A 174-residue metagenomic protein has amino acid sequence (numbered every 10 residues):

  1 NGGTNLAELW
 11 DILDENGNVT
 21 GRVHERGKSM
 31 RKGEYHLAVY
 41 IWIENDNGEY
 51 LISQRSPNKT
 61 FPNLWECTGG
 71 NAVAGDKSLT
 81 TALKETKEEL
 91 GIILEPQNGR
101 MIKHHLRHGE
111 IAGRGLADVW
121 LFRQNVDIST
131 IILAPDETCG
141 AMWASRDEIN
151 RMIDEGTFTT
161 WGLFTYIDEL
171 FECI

Functional and structural regions predicted by a protein language model:
G2-T4, G27, P62-L64, A74 (+1 more regions): Nudix hydrolase/Nudix homology domain
G3-Y40, E44-D46: Acidic, metal-coordinating catalytic segment for phosphate/diphosphate chemistry, firing primarily on the Nudix
W10, E34, E49-Y50, L64 (+1 more regions): A residue-level structural signature of the nucleotidyltransferase/glycosyltransferase Rossmann-like core
I12, I43, I52, L121-F122 (+1 more regions): Conserved hydrophobic "DFG−1" position in protein kinase catalytic cores
N16, N45-G48, S56, R123-I128 (+1 more regions): Short loop segments at secondary-structure junctions
A38-G69: A glycine-rich, hydrophobic loop/mini-helix early in the fold
L51-I52, C67-M101: The catalytic Nudix box helix
